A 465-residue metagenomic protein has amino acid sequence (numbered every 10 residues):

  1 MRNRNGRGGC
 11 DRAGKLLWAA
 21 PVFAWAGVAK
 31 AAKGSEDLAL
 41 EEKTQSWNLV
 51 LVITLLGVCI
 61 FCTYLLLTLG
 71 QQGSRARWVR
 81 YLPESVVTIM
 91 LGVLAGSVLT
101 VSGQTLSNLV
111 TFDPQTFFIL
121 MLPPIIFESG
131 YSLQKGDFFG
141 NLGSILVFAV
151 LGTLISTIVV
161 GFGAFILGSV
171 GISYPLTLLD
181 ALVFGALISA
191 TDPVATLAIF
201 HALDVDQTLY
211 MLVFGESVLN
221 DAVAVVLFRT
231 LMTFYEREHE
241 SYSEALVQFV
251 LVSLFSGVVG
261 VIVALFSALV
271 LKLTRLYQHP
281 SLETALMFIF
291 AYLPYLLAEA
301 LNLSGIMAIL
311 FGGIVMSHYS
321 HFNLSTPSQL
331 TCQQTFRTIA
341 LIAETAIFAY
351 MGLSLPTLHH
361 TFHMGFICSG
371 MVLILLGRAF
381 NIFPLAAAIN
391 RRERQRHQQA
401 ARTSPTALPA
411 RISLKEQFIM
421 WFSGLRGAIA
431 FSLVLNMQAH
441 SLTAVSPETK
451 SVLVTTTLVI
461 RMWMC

Functional and structural regions predicted by a protein language model:
R2, R12-C465: Transmembrane helical cores of multi-pass secondary ion antiporters/exchangers
